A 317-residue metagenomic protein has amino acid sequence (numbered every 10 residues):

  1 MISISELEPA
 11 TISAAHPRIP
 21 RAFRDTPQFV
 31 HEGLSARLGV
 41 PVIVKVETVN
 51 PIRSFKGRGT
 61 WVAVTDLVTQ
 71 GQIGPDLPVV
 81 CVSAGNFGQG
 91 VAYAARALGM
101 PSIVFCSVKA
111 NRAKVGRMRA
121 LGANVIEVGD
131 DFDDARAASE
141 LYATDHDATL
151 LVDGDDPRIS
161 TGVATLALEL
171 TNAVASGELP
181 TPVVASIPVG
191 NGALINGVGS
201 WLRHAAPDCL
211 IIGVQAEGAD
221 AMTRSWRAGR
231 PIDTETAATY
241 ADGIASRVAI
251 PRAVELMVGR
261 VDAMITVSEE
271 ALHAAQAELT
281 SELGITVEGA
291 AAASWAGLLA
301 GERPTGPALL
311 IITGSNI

Functional and structural regions predicted by a protein language model:
M1-I317: PLP-dependent amino-acid enzyme catalytic core
